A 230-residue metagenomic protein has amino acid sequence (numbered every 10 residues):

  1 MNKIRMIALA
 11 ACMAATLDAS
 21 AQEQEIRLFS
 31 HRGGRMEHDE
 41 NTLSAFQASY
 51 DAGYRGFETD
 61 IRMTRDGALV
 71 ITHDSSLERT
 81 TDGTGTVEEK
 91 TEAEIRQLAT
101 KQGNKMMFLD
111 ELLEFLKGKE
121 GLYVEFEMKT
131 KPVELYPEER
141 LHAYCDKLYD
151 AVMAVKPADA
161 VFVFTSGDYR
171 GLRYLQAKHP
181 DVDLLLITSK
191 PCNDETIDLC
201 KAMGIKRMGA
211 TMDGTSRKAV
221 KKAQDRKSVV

Functional and structural regions predicted by a protein language model:
M1-A8: Bacterial N-terminal signal peptides that target proteins for export
L9-A11, E37-H38: A periodicity- and composition-biased signal for non-globular, repetitive helical segments
A10-S20: Hydrophobic h-region of N-terminal signal peptides that target proteins for export in Gram-negative bacteria
S20-V230: Phosphate-group recognition and catalysis centered on beta-loop-alpha active-site segments
